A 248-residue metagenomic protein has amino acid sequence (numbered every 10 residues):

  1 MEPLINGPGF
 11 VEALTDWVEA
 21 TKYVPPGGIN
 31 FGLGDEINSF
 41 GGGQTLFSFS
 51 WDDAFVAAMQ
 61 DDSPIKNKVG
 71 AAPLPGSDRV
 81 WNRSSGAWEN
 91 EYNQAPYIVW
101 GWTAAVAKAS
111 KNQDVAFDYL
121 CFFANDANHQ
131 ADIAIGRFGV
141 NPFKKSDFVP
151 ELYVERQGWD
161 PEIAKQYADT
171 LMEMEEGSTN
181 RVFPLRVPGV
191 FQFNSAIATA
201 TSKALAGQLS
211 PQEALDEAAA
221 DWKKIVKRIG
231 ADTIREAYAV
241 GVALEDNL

Functional and structural regions predicted by a protein language model:
M1-N30, P73-R79: Glycine-centered hinge/linker elements that transmit conformational signals in sensory and ligand-binding systems
L4-V11, F31-G34, S110-D114, V187-S195 (+1 more regions): Soluble non-cytosolic domains of exported or imported proteins
L14, L215-V226: Short amphipathic alpha-helical coiled-coil/interface segments
V18-P25, Q44, D52, M59-D62 (+5 more regions): Sec/Tat-exported extracytoplasmic proteins
G28-G42: Short helix-initiation/N-cap motifs at beta->coil->alpha
L46-W51, G70-A72: Paired acidic/hydrophobic, glycine-rich loop segments that form the ligand-binding mouth/hinge of periplasmic-binding
A54-I65, S77-T199, I234-L248: C-terminal lobe and pocket-closing loops of periplasmic/extracytoplasmic Venus-flytrap solute-binding proteins
K203-E217: Short, charged, surface-exposed loops that flank catalytic or proteolytic processing sites
